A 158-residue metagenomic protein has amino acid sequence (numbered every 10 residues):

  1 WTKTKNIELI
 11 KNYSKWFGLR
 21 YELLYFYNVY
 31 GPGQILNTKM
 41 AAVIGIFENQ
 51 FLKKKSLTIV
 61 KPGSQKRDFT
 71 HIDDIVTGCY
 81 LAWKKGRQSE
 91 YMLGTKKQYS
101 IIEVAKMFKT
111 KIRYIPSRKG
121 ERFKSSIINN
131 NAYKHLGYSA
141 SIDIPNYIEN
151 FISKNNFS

Functional and structural regions predicted by a protein language model:
T2-K5: Active-site helix of classical SDR
I7-P32, T58, I112: Conserved beta-loop-beta element that borders a ligand/cofactor-binding pocket
F26-V29, G45-T58, K66-Y91: Alpha-helical substrate-binding/gating segment
V29-G33, I59-F69, Y91-Y99, S117-R122 (+1 more regions): Glycine-rich Rossmann NAD(P)(H)-binding loop
Q34-K39: Short, solvent-exposed loop/turn segments at secondary-structure boundaries
E48, C79-W83, A105-F108, I144 (+1 more regions): Hydrophobic "lid"/C-terminal helical patch of Rossmann-like NAD(P)-dependent dehydrogenase/epimerase domains
I72, S100-E103, R118-N150: Conserved C-terminal active-site "lid" loop/helix of NAD(P)H-dependent oxidoreductases that clamps the redox cofactor
G78-G120, N129: Mid/C-terminal beta-alpha module of Rossmann-like enzyme folds, strongest in SDR-family dehydrogenases/epimerases
